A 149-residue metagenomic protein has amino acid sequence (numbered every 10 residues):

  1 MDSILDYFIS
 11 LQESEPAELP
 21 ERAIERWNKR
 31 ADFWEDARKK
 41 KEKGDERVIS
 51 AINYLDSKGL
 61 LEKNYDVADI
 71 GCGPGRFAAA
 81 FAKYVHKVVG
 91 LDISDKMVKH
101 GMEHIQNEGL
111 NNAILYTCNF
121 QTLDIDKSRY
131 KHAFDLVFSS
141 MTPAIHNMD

Functional and structural regions predicted by a protein language model:
D2-L61: Conserved class I S-adenosyl-L-methionine
N64: Phosphate-coordination loops involved in phosphoryl transfer and adenosine-cofactor binding
A68, P74-T122: Class I SAM-dependent methyltransferase SAM/SAH-binding core
I125-V137: A short acidic, Gly/Pro-enriched loop at the edge of an enzyme's catalytic core that lines a small-molecule cofactor
S139-M141: Residues lining the SAM
I145-D149: A short, conserved alpha-helix within the catalytic core of class I
